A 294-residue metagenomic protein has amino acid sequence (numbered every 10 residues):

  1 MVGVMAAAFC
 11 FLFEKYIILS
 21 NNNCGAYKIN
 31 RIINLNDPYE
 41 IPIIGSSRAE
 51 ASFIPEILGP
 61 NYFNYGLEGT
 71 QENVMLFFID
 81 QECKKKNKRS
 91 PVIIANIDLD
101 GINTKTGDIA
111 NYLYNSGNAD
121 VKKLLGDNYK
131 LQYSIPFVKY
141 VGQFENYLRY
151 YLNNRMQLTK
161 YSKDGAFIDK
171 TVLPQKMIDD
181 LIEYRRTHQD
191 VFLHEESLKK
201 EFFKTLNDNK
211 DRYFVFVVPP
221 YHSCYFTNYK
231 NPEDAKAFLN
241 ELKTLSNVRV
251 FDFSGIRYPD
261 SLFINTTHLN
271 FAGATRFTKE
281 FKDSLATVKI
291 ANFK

Functional and structural regions predicted by a protein language model:
M1-K15: Hydrophobic membrane-insertion alpha-helices, especially the h-region of bacterial N-terminal signal peptides
Y16-D37: Alpha-helical transmembrane signal-anchor/signal-peptide segments
I41-G45, L269: Short hydrophobic beta-strand that contains or immediately precedes a catalytic carboxylate
R48-I135: Membrane-embedded segments
T106, A110-D211: Secreted/periplasmic serine-hydrolase-like ester/acetyl group-modifying domain
L198, H222-Y225, P232-A235: Small-residue-rich helix-loop
T205-N228: Active-site segments of SGNH/GDSL-like serine hydrolases that catalyze O-acetyl group transfer/hydrolysis on lipids
Y229, K236-K294: C-terminal regions of proteins
